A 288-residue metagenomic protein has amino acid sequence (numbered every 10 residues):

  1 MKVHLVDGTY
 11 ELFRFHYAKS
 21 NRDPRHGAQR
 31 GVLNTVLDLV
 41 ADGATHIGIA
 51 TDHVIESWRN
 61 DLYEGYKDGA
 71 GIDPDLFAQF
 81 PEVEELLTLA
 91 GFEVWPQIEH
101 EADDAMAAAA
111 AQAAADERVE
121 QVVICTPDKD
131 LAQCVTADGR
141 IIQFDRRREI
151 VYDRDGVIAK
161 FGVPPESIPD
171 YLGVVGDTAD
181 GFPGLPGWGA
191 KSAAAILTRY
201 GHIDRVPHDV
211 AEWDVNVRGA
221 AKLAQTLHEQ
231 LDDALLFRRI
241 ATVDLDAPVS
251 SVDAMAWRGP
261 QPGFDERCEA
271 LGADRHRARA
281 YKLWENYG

Functional and structural regions predicted by a protein language model:
M1-G91, R148, A254, G263: Domain-level signal for Mg2+-assisted phosphodiester chemistry and nucleotide/NA-binding surfaces in nucleic-acid
H16, D61, T136-G139, T198 (+1 more regions): Hydrophobic alpha-helical membrane-insertion segments
A28, G69-S250, D274: Extended two-metal-dependent nuclease catalytic cores across DNA- and RNA-processing enzymes
H53-V54, E101, K282: Conserved beta-strand edge residues that scaffold enzyme active sites
R59, M106, Y287: Short Asp/Glu-rich motifs
E229-Q230, A234, R239-G288: Low-complexity, acidic/Ser/Thr- and charged residue-rich accessory regions of DNA metabolism proteins
